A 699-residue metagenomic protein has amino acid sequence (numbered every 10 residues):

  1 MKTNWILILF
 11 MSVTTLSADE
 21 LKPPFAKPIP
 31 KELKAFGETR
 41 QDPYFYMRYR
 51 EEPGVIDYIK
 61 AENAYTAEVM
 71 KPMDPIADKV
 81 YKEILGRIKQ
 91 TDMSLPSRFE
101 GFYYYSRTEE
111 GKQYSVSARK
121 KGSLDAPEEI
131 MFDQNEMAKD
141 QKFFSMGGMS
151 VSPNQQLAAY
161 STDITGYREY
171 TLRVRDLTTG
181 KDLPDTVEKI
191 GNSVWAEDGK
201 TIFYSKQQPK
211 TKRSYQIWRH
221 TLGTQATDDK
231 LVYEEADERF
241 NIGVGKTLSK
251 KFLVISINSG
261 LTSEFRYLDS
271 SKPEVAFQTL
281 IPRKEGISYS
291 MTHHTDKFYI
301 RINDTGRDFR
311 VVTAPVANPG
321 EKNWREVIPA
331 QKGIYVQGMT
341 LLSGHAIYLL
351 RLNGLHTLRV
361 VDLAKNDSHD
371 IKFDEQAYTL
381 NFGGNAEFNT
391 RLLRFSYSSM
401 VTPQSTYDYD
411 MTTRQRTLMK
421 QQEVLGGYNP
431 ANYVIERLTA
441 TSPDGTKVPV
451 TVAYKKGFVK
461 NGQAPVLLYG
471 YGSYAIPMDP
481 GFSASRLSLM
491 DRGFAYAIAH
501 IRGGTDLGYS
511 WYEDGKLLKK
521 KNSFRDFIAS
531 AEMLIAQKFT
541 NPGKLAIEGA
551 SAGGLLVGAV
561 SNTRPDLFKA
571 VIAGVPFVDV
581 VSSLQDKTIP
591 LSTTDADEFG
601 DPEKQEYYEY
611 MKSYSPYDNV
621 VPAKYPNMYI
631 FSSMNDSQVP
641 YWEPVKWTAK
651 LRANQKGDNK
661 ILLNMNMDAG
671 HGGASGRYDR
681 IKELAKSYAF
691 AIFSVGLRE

Functional and structural regions predicted by a protein language model:
P53-S150, S161, N241-H293, E326 (+8 more regions): Non-catalytic accessory segments flanking enzyme active sites
Y103, Q155-A158, I202, L253 (+3 more regions): Hydrophobic beta-strand positions that form the internal "hydrophobic ladder" of WD40/Gbeta-like beta-propeller blades
T108-S115, A138-F143, T162-T171, T186-E188 (+7 more regions): A flexible loop/linker signature enriched in serine peptidases of the S9 family
R119-K121, R173-D176, Q216-T224, Y267-S270 (+2 more regions): Beta-propeller blade signature
N135-S152, Y160-E169, T178-K181, Q208 (+7 more regions): Cap/lid segment of the alpha/beta-hydrolase catalytic domain
S152-N154, A196-D198, T247, H294 (+1 more regions): Structural WD40 beta-propeller signal
D176-K189, T224-A236, S271-I281, P319-P329 (+1 more regions): Blade-edge beta-strand/turn elements of extracellular beta-propeller and related beta-sheet repeat scaffolds
R492, I498-E699: Active-site-proximal cap/loop segments of hydrolase catalytic domains
